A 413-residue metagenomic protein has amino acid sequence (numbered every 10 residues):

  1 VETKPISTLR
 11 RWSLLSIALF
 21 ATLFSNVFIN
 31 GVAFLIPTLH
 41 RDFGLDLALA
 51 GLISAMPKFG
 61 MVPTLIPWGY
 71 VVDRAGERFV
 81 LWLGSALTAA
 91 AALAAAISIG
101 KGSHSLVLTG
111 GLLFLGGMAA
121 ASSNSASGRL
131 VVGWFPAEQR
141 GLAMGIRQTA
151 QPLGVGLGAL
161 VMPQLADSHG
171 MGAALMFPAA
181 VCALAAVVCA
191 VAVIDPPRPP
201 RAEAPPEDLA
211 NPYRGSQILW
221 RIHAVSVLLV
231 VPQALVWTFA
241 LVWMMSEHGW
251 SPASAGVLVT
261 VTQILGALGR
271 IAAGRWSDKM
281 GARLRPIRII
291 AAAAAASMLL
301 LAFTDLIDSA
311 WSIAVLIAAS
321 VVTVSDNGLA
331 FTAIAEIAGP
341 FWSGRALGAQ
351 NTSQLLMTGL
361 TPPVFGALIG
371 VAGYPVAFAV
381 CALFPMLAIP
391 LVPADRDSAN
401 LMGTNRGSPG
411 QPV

Functional and structural regions predicted by a protein language model:
N30, K58-I66, V155-G156, Q263-A267 (+2 more regions): Residue-level signature of mid-helix packing/kink "hotspots" within the transmembrane helices of 12-pass Major
V32-I36, I218-Q263, A267: Extracytoplasmic gate region of multi-pass secondary transporters
T64-G76, R270-A282, I369: Helix-to-loop junctions at the C-terminal end of transmembrane segments in multipass secondary transporters
R74-S85, K279-A292: Cytoplasmic membrane-interface "Motif A"-like loop-to-helix N-cap segments of 12-TM Major Facilitator Superfamily
A86-G102, A292-L306: C-terminal ends and interior cores of transmembrane alpha-helices in multi-pass membrane transporters/permeases
L112-Q151: Cytoplasmic helix-loop-helix junction between adjacent transmembrane helices in 12-TM secondary transporters
R147-I194: Helix-loop-helix hairpin linking two adjacent transmembrane segments in secondary transporters
R283-A330: C-terminal transmembrane helical hairpin of 12-TM major facilitator-type secondary transporters
